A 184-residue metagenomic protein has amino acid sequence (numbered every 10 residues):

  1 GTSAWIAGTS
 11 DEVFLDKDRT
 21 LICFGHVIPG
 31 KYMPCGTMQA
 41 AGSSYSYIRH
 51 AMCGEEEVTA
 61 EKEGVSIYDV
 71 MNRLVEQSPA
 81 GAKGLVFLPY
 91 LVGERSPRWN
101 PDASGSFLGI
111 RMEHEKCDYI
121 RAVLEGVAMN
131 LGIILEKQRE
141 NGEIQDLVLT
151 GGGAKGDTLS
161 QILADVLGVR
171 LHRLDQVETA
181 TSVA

Functional and structural regions predicted by a protein language model:
T2-T150, A154-V183: Active-site core segments that coordinate phosphate-bearing ligands/cofactors across diverse enzyme families
